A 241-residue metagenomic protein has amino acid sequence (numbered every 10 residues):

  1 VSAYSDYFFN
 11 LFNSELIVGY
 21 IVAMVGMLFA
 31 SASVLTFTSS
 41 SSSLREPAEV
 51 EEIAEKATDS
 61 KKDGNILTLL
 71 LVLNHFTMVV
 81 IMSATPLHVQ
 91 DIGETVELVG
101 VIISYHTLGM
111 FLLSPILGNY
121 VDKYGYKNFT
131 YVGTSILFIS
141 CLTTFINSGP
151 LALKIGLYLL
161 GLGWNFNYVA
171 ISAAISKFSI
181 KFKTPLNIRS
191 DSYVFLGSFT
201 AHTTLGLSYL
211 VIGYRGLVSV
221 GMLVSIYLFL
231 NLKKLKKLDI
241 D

Functional and structural regions predicted by a protein language model:
V1-L35: Helix-loop-helix hairpin linking two adjacent transmembrane segments in secondary transporters
D6, L113-G125, Y209: Helix-to-loop junctions at the C-terminal end of transmembrane segments in multipass secondary transporters
K61-I81, Y158: Pair of pore-lining "gating" transmembrane helices in MFS-fold secondary transporters
S83-V99: Short amphipathic helix-loop junctions that connect adjacent transmembrane helices in Major Facilitator Superfamily/SLC
N128-T143, M222: Structural signature of the two symmetry-related core transmembrane helices
S140, L151-L159: Paired small-residue
F166-S179: Intracellular juxtamembrane helix-capping segments at the cytosolic ends of symmetry-related transmembrane helices
F182-V211: A late C-terminal transmembrane helix in Major Facilitator Superfamily
